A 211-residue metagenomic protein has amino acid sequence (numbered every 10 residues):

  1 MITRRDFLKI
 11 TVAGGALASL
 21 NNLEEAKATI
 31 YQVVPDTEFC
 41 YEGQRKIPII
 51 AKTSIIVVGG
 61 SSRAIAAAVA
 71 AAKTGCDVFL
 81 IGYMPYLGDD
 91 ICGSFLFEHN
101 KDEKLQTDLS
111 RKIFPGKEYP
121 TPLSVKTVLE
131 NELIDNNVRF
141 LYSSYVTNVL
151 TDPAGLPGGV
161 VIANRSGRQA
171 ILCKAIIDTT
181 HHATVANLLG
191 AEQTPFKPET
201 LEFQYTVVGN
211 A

Functional and structural regions predicted by a protein language model:
M1-I2: Secretory targeting signals
D6-A28: N-terminal export signals
T29-R45: Extended, non-globular alpha-helical segments
Q44, I50-K52, A70, C76-D77 (+5 more regions): Conserved N-terminal/central alpha/beta ligand/cofactor-binding core
I50-S61: Beta1/beta-strand and adjacent pyrophosphate-binding region of the FAD-binding site in flavoprotein oxidoreductases
A64: N-terminal Rossmann-fold NAD(P) dinucleotide-binding loop
G167-A175: Core beta-strand elements of the Rossmann-like FAD/NAD(P) dinucleotide-binding domain in flavoenzyme oxidoreductases
D178-A211: Glycine-rich loop(s) and the adjacent beta-strand/alpha-helix scaffold that form part
